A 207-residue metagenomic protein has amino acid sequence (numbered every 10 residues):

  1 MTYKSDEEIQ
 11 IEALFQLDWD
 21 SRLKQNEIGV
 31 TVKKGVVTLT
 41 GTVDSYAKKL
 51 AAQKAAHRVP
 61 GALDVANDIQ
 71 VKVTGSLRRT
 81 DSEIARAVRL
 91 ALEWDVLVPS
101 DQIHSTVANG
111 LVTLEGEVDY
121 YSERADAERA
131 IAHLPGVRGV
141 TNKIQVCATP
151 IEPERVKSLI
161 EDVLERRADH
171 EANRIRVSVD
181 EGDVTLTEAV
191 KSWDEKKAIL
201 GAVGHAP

Functional and structural regions predicted by a protein language model:
M1-P207: N-terminal targeting leaders
